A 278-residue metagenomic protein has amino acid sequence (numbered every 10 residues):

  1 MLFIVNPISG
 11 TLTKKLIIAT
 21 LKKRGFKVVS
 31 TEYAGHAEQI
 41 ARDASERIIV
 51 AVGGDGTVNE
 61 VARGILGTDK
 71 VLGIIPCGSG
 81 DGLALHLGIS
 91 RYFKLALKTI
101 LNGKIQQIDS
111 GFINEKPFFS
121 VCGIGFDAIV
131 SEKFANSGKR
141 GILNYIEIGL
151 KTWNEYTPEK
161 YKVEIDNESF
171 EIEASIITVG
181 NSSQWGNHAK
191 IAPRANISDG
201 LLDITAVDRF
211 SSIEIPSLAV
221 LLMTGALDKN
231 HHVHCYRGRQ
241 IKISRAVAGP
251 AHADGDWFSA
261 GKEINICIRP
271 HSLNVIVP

Functional and structural regions predicted by a protein language model:
M1-I49, N59: ATP/NTP phosphate-donor binding region
L2, K15, R24, T31 (+3 more regions): Catalytic core of DAGKc-family lipid kinases
P7, V52-G54, C77-S79: Glycine-rich beta-strand-to-loop/alpha-helix junction loops that act as flexible
T57-T68: Short Gly/Thr/Asp-enriched flexible loops that form oxyanion-binding sites at enzyme active sites
G123, D127, T178-I191, W257: Glycine-rich phosphate/pyrophosphate-binding beta-alpha loops
G138-N144, P193-E214: Gly/Ser/Thr-rich active-site loops/lids in small-molecule metabolic enzymes that frequently grip phosphoryl groups
I165, N196, A206-P278: ATP/nucleoside-binding phosphotransfer catalytic cores, i.e., glycine-rich phosphate-binding loops
